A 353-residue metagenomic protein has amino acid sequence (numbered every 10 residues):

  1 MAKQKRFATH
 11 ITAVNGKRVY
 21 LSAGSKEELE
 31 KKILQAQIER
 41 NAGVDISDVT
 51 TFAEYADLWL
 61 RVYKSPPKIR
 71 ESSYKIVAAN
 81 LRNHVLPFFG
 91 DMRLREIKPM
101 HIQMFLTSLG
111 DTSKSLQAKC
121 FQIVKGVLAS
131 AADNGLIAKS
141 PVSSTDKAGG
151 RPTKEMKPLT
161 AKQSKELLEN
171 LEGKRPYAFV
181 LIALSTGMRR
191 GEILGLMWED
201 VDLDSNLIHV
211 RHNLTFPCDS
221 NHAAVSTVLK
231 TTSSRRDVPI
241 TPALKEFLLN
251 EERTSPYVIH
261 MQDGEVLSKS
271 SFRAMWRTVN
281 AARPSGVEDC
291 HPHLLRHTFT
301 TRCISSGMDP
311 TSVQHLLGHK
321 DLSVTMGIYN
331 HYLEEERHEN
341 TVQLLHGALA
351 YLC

Functional and structural regions predicted by a protein language model:
A2-M100, R253, V258: N-terminal DNA-binding module of tyrosine recombinases/phage integrases
V19-S22, K26, R61-L136, T153-E155 (+2 more regions): N-terminal core-binding DNA-recognition domain of tyrosine site-specific recombinases/integrases
F105, E166-L167, N221-V225, S306 (+2 more regions): DNA/chromatin major-groove-contacting recognition/catalytic segments
K114, A118-C120, D133-L196, D204 (+1 more regions): Basic, Lys/Arg- and aromatic-enriched nucleic-acid-binding interface segment
K114, K165, E169-K174, T186 (+5 more regions): Short, basic (Lys/Arg/His-rich) helix/loop patches that form interaction surfaces in the mid-to-C-terminal regions
R151, P158, L214, K245 (+1 more regions): Catalytic-site neighborhood detector that most strongly recognizes the C-terminal catalytic loop/helix of tyrosine
D200-L207, M308-I328: Short, polar N-cap/turn motifs at the start of nucleic acid-interacting alpha helices
S205, F216-R235, P242, D263 (+1 more regions): C-terminal secondary-structure termini that scaffold catalytic or DNA-interacting sites
